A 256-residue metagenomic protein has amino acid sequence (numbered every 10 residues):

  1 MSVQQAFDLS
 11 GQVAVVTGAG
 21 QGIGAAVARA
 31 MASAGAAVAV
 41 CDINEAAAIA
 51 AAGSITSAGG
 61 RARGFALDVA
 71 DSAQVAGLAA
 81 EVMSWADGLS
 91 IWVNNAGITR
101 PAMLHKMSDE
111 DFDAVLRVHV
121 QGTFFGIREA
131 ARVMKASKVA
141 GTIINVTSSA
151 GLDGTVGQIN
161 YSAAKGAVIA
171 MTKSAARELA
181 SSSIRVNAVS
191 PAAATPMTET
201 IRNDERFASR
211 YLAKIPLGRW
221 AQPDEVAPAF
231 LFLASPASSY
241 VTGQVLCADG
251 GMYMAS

Functional and structural regions predicted by a protein language model:
S2-Q5, D153, F230-L231, T242-S256: Short C-terminal tail/terminal secondary-structure segment of NAD(P)H-dependent dehydrogenase/reductase domains
G88, W92-V93, A180-R185, V241-G243: Short, small/polar-rich loop/turn modules that mediate ligand/substrate recognition or access, typified
M103-L104, S108-L116, Y211: Substrate-binding pocket helix/loop in short-chain dehydrogenase/reductase
I127, A164, T172: Active-site helix of classical SDR
R132, R177-S181, S239: Alpha-helical segment proximal to the catalytic Tyr-Lys
S148: Residue(s) in the substrate-gating loop at a strand-loop-helix junction that position the organic substrate next
A188, R206-A237, V241, A248-G250: C-terminal helical subdomain
